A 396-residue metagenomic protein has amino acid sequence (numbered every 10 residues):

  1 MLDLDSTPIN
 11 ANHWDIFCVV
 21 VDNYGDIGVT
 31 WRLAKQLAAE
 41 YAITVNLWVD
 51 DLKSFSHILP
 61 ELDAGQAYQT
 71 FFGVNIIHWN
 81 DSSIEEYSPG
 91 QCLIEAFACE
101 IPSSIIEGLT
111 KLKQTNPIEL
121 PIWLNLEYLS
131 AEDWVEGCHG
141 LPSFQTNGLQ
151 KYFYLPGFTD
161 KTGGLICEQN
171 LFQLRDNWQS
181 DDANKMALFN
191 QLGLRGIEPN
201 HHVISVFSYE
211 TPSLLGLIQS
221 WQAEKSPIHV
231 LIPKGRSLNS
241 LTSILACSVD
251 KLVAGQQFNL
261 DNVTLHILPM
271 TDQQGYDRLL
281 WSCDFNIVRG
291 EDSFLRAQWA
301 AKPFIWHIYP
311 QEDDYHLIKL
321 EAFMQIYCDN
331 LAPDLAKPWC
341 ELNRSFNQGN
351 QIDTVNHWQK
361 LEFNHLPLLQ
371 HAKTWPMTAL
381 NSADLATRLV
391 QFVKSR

Functional and structural regions predicted by a protein language model:
P8-N23: Nucleotide-activated donor-dependent transferases that construct or modify glycoconjugates
V19-A42, W48-G148, G235: Active-site and donor-binding regions of nucleotide-sugar-utilizing enzymes
Y24, W31-K35, M270-K319: A donor-sugar binding/catalytic signature common to diverse glycosyltransferases and related nucleotide-sugar
N46, I77, I122-L124, F153-P156 (+4 more regions): Hydrophobic/aromatic beta-strand patches that form the interior of the parallel beta-sheet core in alpha/beta enzyme
E127-L215: A nucleotide-sugar donor-handling region in carbohydrate enzymes
N190, G196-D277: Donor-nucleotide binding loops and adjacent catalytic segments primarily of GT-B fold Leloir glycosyltransferases
K319-L331: Post-HExxH zinc-binding segment in Zn-dependent metallohydrolases
D329-R396: C-terminal amphipathic helix plus adjacent low-complexity, charged tail appended to glycosyltransferase catalytic
